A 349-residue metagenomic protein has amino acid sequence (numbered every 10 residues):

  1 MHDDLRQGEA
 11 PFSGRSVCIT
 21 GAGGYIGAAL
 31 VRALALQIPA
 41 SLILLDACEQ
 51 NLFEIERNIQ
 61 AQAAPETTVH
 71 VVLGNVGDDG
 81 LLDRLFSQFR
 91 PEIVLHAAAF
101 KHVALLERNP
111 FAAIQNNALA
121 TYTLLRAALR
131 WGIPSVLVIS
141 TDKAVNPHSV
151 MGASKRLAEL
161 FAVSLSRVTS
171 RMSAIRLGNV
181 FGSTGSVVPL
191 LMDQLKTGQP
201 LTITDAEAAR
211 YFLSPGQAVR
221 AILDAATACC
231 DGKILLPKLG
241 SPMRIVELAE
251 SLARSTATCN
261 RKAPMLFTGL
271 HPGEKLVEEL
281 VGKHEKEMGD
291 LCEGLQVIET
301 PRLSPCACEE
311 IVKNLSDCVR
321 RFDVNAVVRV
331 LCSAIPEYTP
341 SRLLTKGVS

Functional and structural regions predicted by a protein language model:
M1-R90: N-terminal Rossmann/SDR dinucleotide-binding element
R6-P11, E159-L160, S164-V180, T184-S349: Strand-loop microenvironment adjacent to phosphate/nucleotide-handling motifs in alpha/beta enzyme folds
P39-A40, W131-S135, S170: A short helix->loop->beta-strand "cap" motif at the edges of active sites that frequently abuts
V71, A113, M172-I175: Hydrophobic/aromatic anchor residues within beta-strands of the central parallel beta-sheet of Rossmann-like
V72-L73, Q115, F267: Conserved residues in the N-terminal Rossmann fold of short-chain dehydrogenase/reductase
G77, A144, V180-G182: Conserved sequence/active-site signature of Rossmann-fold short-chain dehydrogenase/reductase
G80, A118, Y122, G216: Conserved active-site region of classical short-chain dehydrogenase/reductase
R90, H96, F100-V103, E107-E159 (+1 more regions): Conserved Rossmann-fold NAD(P)-dependent oxidoreductase catalytic core, especially the SDR/UDP-sugar
